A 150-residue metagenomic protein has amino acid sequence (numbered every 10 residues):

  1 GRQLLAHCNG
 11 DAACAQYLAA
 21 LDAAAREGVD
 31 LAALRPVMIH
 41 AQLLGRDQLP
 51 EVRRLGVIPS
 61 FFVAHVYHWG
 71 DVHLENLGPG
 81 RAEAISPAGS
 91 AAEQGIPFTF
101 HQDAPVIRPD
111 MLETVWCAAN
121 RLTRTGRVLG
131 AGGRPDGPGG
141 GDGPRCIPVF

Functional and structural regions predicted by a protein language model:
R2-L5, A12-P36, H40-A41, R46-P50 (+1 more regions): His/Asp/Glu-enriched, well-ordered alpha-helical/loop segment that forms or immediately abuts the divalent-metal
R53: Conserved non-cysteine loop/helix-boundary elements of the Radical SAM core domain that shape
